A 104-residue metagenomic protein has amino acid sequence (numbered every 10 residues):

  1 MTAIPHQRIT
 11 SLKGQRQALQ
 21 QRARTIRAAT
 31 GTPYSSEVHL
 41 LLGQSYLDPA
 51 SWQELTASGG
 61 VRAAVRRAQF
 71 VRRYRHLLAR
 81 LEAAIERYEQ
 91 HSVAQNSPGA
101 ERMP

Functional and structural regions predicted by a protein language model:
M1-E37: Short, charge/polar-rich alpha-helical segments
M1-Q7, E89-P104: Short intrinsically disordered terminal tails
H6-R8, A18, G31, V61 (+2 more regions): Short, positively charged, Ser/Thr-rich terminal linear motifs in low-complexity/disordered regions that act as
I9-L12, R16-L19, A23, Q44 (+2 more regions): Heptad-repeat amphipathic alpha-helical coiled-coil interaction surface used for oligomerization/assembly
L12, A29, L41, A57-S58 (+1 more regions): Intrinsically disordered, low-complexity segments enriched in small/polar residues
A29, S36, A84-R87, H91-A94 (+1 more regions): Soluble, cytosolic/nucleoplasmic coiled-coil alpha-helices used as oligomeric scaffolds and tethers in large eukaryotic
S36-F70: Acidic, low-complexity, intrinsically disordered interaction modules
